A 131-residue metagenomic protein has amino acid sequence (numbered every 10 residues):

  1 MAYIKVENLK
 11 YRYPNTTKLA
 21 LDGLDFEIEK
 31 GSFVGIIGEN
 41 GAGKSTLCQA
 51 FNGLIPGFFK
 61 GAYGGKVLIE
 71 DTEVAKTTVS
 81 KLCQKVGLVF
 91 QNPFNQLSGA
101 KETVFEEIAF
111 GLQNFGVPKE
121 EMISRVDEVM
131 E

Functional and structural regions predicted by a protein language model:
M1-V6, K10-G23, I55-K60, K76-T78 (+1 more regions): A short, flexible loop at the N-terminus of ABC-type nucleotide-binding domains that lies
V6-L9, T17-V34, G65, V129: Conserved beta-strand
V34-I36, C48: Short hydrophobic beta-strand immediately N-terminal to the Walker A/P-loop
I37-A42: The feature captures the beta-strand-to-loop junction immediately N-terminal to the Walker
N52: Helix-to-loop junction immediately C-terminal to a conserved catalytic motif
K60-E73: Conserved ABC transporter NBD signature motif
L88, N92-P93, A100-N114: Q-loop/switch helix immediately C-terminal to the Walker
A109, Q113, P118-E131: Conserved ABC ATPase "signature" region
